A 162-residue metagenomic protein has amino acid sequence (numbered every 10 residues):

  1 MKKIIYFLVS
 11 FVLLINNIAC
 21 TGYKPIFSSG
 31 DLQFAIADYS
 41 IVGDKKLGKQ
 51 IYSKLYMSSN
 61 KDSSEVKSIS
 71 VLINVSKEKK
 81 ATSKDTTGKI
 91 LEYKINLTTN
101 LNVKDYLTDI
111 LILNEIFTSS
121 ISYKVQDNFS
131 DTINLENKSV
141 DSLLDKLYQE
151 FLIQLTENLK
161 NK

Functional and structural regions predicted by a protein language model:
M1-C20: Sec-dependent bacterial lipoprotein signal peptides
N16-A37: Bacterial Sec signal peptide processing site at the extreme N-terminus
A19-T21, K46, I112: Intrinsically disordered, low-complexity linear regions
K24-P25, Q33-F34, E136-K162: Compositionally biased, intrinsically disordered linkers/stalks adjacent to structured regions
A35-G43, I116-S119: Short amphipathic
S40-E65: N-terminal secretory signal peptides
Y56-M57, D62-K67, L72-I116, S120-D141 (+2 more regions): Surface-exposed short loop/turn segments
